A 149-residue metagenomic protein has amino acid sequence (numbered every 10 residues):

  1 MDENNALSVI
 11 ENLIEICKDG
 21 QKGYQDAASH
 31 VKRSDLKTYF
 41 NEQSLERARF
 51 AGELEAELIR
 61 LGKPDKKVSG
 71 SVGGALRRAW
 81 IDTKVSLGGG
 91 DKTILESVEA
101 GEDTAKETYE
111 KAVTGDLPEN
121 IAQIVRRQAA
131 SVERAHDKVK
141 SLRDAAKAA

Functional and structural regions predicted by a protein language model:
D2-K32, D91-D116: Alpha-helical bundle segments that constitute or directly flank the non-heme di-iron/ferroxidase center
N5-L13, S34-G52, D91-L95, N120-V132: Alpha-helical scaffold segments that form or flank carboxylate-/histidine-based iron centers
V9-N12, D19, E42-L45, R49 (+3 more regions): Long, non-catalytic architectural segments outside compact domain cores
K18, K66, G73, R77 (+5 more regions): Polar-face residues of amphipathic alpha-helices and helix-prone low-complexity segments
K18-Q21, Q25, A48-E55, K84 (+4 more regions): Structural signal for well-ordered, non-membrane alpha-helices
T38-V72, A135, V139-R143: Conserved alpha-helical segments that form or flank metal/cofactor-binding pockets of metalloenzymes
E53-K106: Carboxylate-rich helix-loop segments that flank metal/cofactor sites and access channels in metalloenzymes
V98-A149: Preference for long, well-ordered alpha-helical segments
